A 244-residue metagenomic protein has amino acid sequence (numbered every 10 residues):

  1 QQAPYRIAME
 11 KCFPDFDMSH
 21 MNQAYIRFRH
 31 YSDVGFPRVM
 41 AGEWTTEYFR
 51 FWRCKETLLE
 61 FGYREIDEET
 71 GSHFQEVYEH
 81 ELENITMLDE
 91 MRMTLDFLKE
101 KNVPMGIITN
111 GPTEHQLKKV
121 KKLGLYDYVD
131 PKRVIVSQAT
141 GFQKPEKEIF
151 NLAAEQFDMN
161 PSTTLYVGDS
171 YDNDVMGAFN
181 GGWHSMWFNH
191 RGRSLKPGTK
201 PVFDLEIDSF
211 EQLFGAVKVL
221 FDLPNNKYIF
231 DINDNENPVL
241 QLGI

Functional and structural regions predicted by a protein language model:
Q1-E10, E47-K55, T113: An amphipathic alpha-helix signature
Q1-R27: Active-site neighborhood of HAD-like aspartate-dependent phosphohydrolases
P14, R92, D96, I108-I244: Asp-based, Mg2+/Mn2+-dependent phosphohydrolase catalytic module
F16-Q23, E65-H73, E90: Alpha-helix N-cap and coil->helix boundary residues
H30-E76: A metal-dependent, Asp-based hydrolase signature
V77-N84: Surface-exposed cleft-lining segments at the edges of enzyme active sites
K101-V103, W183: Short phosphate-binding/catalytic loops that engage adenosine nucleotides
